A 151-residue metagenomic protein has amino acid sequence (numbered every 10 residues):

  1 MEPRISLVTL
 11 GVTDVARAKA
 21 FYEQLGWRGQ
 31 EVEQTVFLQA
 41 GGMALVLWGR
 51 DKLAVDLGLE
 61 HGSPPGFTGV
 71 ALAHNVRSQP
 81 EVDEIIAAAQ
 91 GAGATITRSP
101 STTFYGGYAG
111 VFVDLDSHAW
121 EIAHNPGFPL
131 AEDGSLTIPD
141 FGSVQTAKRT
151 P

Functional and structural regions predicted by a protein language model:
M1-R17, G69-H74, P126-P151: N-terminal beta-strand motif that seeds the catalytic metal site of vicinal oxygen chelate
E2, T9-A54: Core segments of cupin and vicinal oxygen chelate
R4-T13, V36, L59-A88, Y108-V113: Vicinal oxygen chelate
M43-L45, V70, L115: Change "...and in nucleic-acid phosphodiester-cleaving endonucleases..." to "...and in nucleic-acid processing enzymes
R50-S63, P129-A131: Short, flexible, glycine-rich and Lys/Arg-enriched loop motifs at helix boundaries that contact anionic partners
I86-P151: Vicinal oxygen chelate
